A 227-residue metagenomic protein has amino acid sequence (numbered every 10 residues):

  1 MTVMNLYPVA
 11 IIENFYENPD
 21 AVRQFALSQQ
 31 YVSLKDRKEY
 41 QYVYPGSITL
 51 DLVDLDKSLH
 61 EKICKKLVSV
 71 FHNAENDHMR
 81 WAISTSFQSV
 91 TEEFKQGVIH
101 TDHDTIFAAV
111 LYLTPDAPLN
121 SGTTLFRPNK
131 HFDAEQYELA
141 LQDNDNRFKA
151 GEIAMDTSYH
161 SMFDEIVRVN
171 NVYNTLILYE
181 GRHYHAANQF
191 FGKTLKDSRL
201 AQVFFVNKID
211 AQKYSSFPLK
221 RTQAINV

Functional and structural regions predicted by a protein language model:
M1-M4, A224-N226: Short, low-complexity, intrinsically disordered N-terminal peptides in bacterial proteins
T2-I99, G122-T123, N129: Non-heme Fe(II)/2-oxoglutarate
T91-V227: Catalytic core of non-heme Fe(II) oxygenases with the double-stranded beta-helix
